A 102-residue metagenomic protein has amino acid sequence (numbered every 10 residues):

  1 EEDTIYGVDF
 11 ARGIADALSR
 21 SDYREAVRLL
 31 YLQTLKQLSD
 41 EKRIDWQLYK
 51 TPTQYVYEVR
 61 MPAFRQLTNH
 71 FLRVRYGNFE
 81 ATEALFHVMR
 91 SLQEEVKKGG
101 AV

Functional and structural regions predicted by a protein language model:
Y6-V102: Membrane-proximal, non-transmembrane interaction modules that couple membrane proteins to downstream assemblies
